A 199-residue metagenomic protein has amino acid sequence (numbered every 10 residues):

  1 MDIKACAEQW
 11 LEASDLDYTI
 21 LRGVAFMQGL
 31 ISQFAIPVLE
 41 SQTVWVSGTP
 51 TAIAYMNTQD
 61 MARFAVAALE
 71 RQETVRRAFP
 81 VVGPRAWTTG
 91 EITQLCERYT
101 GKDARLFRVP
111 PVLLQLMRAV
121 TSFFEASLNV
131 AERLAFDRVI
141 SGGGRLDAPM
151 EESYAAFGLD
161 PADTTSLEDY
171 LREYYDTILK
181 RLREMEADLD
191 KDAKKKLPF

Functional and structural regions predicted by a protein language model:
M1-R105, Q115-A126, L197-F199: Oxidoreductase cofactor-interface core, primarily capturing Rossmann-like NAD(P)-dependent enzymes
V75, L106, R181-M185: Short, polar/charged, Gly/Pro-enriched helix-capping and turn/loop motifs at alpha-helix termini and inter-helix linkers
R108-P110: Short catalytic/ligand-gating loop segments at beta-alpha or beta-beta junctions within enzyme catalytic domains
V112-F199: A hydrophobic C-terminal alpha-helical subdomain
